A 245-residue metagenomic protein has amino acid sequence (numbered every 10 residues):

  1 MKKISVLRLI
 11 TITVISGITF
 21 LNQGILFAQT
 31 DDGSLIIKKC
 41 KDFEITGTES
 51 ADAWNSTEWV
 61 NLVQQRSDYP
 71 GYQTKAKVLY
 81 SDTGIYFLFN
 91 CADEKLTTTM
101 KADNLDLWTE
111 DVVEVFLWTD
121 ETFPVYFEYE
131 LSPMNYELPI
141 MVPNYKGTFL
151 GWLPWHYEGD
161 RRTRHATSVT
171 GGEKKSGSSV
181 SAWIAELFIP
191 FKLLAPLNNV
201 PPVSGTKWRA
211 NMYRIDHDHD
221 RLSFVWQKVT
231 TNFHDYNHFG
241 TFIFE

Functional and structural regions predicted by a protein language model:
M1-R8: Positively charged n-region of N-terminal signal peptides that target proteins for export
I10-Q23: Bacterial N-terminal signal peptides
F27-E245: Structural preference for beta-rich elements and adjacent junctions enriched in aromatics
